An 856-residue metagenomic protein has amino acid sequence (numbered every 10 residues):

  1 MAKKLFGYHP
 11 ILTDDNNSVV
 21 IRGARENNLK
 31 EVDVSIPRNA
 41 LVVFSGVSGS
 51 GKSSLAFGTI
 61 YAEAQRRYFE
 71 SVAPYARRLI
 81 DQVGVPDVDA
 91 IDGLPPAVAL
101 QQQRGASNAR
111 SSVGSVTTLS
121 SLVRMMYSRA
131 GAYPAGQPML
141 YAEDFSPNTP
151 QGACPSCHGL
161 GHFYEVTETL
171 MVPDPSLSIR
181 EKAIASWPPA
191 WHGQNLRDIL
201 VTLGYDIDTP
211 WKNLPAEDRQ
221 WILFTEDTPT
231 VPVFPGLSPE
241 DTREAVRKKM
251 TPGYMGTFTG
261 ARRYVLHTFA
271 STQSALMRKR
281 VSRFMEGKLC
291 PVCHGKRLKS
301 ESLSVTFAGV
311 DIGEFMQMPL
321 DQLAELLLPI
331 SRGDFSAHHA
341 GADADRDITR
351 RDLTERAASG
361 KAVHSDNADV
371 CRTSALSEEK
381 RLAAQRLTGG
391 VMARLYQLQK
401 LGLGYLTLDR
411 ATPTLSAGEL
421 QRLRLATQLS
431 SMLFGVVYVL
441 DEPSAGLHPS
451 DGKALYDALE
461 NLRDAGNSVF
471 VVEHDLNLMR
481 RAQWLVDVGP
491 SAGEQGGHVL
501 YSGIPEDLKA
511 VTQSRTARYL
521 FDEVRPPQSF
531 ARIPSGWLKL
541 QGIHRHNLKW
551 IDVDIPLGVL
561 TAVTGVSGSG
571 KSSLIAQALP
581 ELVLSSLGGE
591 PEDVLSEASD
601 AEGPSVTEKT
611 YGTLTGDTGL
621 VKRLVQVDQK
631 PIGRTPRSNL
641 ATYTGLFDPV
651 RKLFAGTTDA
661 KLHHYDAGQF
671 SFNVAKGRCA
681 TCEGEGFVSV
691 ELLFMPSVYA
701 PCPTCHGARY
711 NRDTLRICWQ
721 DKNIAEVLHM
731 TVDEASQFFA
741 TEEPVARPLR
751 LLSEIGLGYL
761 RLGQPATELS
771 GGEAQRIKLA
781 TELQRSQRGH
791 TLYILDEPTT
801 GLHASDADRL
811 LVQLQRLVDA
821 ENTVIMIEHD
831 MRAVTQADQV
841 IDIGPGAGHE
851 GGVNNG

Functional and structural regions predicted by a protein language model:
M1-G856: Conserved phosphate-binding elements of NTP-dependent enzyme cores
